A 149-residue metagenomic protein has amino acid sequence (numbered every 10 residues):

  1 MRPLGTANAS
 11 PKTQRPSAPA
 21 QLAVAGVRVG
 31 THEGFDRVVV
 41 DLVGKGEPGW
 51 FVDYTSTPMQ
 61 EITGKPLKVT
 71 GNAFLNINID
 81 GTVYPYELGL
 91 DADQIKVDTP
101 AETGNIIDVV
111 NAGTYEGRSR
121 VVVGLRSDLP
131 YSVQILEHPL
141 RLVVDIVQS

Functional and structural regions predicted by a protein language model:
M1-S149: Signal-peptide-cleaved, periplasmic/extracellular N-terminal interaction regions immediately downstream of the signal
